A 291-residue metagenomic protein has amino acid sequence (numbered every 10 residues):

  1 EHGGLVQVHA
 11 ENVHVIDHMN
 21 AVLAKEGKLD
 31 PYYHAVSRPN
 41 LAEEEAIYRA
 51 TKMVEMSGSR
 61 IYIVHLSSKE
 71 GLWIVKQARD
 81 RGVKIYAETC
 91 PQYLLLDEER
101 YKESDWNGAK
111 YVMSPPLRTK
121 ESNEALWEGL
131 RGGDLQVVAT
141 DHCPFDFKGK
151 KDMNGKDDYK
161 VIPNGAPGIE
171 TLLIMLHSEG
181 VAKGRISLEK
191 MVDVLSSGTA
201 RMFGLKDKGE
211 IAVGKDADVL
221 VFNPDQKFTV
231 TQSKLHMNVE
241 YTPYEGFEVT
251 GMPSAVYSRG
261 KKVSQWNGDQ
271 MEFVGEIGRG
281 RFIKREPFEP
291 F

Functional and structural regions predicted by a protein language model:
E1-V138: Histidine/acidic residue-rich metal-binding segments in metalloenzymes
I16, L72, L95, D146-K148 (+2 more regions): Glycine/Thr-rich phosphate-binding loops of Rossmann-like dinucleotide-binding domains
K28-G58, K110-Y111, V137-V138, P144-P224: His/Asp/Glu-enriched, well-ordered alpha-helical/loop segment that forms or immediately abuts the divalent-metal
S68, Q92, C143-F145, P224-F228 (+1 more regions): Short, glycine-/Ser/Thr-/acidic-enriched flexible segments
L130, L173-I174, K190-L195, Y241-P243 (+1 more regions): Active-site "cap" helix and flanking loop/linker of ATP-utilizing ligase/carboxylase catalytic domains
K151-D158, N164, D216-R281: C-terminal cap of metal-dependent C-N hydrolases
L172, S178, D225, Q232 (+2 more regions): Acidic/His-rich, metal-assisted hydrolase cores and their charged scaffolds
G280-F291: Short, solvent-exposed cationic patches
